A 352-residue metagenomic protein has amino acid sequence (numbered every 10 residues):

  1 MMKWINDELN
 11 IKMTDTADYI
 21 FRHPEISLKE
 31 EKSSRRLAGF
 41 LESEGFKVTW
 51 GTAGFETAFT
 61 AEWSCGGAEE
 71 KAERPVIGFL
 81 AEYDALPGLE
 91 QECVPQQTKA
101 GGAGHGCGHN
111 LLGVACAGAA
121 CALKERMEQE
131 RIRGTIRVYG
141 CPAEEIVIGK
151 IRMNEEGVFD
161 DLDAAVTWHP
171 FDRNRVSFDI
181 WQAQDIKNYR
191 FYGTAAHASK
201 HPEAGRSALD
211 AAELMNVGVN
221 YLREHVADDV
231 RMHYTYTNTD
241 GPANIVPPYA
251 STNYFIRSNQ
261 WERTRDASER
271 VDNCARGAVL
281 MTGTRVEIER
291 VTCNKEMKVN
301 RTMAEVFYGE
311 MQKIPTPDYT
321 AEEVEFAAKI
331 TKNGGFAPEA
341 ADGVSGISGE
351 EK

Functional and structural regions predicted by a protein language model:
M1-H105, N110, V114-G134: Acidic/His- and Gly-rich active-site-bordering loop/insert found across diverse amide/peptide-bond hydrolases
E8-I11, L28, K32, R36 (+10 more regions): Conserved active-site and cofactor/substrate-binding residues in soluble primary-metabolism enzymes
T14, A38, A117-K124, I151-N154 (+6 more regions): Predominant activation on well-ordered alpha-helical scaffold segments within soluble catalytic domains
I20, L41, A61, F79 (+7 more regions): Divalent metal-coordination and catalytic microenvironments
I26, Y139-A143, V291-E296: Conserved short loop/turn motifs at secondary-structure junctions
T49, E213-K352: Metal-dependent amide/peptide-bond hydrolase catalytic core, centered on the "pita-bread" metallohydrolase fold
T60, G78-L80, R137, I186-R190 (+2 more regions): Beta-strand secondary-structure signal
L86-G88, C93-G104, N110-L111, M127-P247 (+1 more regions): Histidine/acidic-residue-rich, glycine-tolerant segments that coordinate divalent metal ions
